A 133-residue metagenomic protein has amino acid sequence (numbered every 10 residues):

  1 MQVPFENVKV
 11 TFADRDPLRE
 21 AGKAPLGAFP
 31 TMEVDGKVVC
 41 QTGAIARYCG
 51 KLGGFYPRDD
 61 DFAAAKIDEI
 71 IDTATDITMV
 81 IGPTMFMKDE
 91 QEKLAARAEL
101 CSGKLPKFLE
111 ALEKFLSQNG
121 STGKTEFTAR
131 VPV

Functional and structural regions predicted by a protein language model:
M1-E110, Q118-G123: GST-like domain detector, emphasizing the conserved glutathione-binding G-site in the N-terminal thioredoxin-like
I67, T125-V133: GST superfamily/GST-like fold recognition
